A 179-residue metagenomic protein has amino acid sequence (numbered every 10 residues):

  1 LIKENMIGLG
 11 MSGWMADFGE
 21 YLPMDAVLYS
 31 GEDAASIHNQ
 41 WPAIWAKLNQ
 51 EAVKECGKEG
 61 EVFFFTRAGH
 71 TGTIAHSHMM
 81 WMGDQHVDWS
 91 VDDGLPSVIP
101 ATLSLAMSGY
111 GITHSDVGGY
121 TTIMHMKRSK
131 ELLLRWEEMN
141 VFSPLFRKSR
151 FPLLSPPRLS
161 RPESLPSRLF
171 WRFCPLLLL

Functional and structural regions predicted by a protein language model:
L1-L179: Catalytic-domain carbohydrate-binding cleft regions of carbohydrate-active enzymes
